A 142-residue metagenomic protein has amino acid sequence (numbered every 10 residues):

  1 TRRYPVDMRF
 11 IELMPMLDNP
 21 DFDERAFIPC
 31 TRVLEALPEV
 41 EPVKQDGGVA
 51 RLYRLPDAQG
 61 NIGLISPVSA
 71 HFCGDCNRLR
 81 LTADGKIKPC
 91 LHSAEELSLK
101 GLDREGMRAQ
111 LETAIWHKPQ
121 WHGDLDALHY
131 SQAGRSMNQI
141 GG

Functional and structural regions predicted by a protein language model:
T1-G63, P67: Radical SAM enzyme [4Fe-4S]-AdoMet core and its adjacent flexible, acidic and glycine-rich loops/tails across
S69-C73: Short loop/turn motifs at secondary-structure junctions and domain boundaries
G74-G142: Flexible mid-to-C-terminal extensions adjoining Fe-S/redox cofactors in radical SAM and related proteins
